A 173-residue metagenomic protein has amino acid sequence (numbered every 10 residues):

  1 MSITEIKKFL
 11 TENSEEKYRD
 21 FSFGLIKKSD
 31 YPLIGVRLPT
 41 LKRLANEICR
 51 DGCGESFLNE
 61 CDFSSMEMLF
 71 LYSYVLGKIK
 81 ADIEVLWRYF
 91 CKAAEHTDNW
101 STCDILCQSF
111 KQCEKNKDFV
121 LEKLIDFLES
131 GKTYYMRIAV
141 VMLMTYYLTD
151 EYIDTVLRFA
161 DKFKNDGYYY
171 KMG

Functional and structural regions predicted by a protein language model:
M1-G173: Alpha-helical scaffold domains
